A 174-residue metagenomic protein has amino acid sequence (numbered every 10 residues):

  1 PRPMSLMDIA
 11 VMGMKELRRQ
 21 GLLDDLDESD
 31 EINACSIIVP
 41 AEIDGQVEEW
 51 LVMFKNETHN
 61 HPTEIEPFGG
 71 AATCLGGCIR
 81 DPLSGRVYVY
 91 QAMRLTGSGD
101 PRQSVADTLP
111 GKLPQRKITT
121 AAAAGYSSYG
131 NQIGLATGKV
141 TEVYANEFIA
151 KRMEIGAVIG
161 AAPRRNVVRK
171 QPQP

Functional and structural regions predicted by a protein language model:
P1-P174: Core nucleic-acid recognition elements
